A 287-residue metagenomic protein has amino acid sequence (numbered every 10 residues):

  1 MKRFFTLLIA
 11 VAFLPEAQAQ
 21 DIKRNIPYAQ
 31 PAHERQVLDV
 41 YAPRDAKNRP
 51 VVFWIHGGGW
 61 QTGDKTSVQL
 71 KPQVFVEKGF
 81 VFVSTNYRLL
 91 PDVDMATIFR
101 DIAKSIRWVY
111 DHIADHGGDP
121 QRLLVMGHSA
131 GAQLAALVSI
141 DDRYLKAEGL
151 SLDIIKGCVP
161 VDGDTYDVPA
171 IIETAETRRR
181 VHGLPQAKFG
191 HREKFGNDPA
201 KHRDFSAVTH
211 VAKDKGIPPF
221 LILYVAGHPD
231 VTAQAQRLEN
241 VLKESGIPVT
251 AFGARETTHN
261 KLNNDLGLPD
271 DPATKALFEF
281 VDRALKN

Functional and structural regions predicted by a protein language model:
F4-F13: Sec-dependent N-terminal signal peptides
A19-N287: Alpha/beta-hydrolase superfamily serine-hydrolase fold, recognizing
